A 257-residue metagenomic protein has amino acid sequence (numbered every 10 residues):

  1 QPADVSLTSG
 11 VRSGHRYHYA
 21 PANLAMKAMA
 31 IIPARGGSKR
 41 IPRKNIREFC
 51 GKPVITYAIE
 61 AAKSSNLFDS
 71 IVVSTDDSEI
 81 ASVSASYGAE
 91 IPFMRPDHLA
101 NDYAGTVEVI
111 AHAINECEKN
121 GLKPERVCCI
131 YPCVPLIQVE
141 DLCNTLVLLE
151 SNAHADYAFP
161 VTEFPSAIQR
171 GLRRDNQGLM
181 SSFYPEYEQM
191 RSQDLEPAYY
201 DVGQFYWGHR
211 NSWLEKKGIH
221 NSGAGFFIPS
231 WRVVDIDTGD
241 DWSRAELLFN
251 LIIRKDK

Functional and structural regions predicted by a protein language model:
P2: Cationic, low-complexity basic patches in intrinsically disordered or flexible, solvent-exposed regions
H15-A25: Short, Lys/Arg-enriched N-terminal segments with co-localized hydrophobic residues within the first ~10-30 amino acids
K27-S74: N-terminal glycine-rich phosphate-binding loop and ensuing alpha1 helix
L67-V72, D156, W231-V233: Short active-site oxyanion
E79-V127, I137, C143-V147: Short phosphate-binding loop-to-helix
E108, P135-F227: Conserved core of the sugar-phosphate nucleotidyltransferase
I130: Catalytic metal- and UDP-sugar-binding loop of GT-A-like glycosyltransferases, i.e., residues flanking the conserved
L214-F226, S230-V234, G239-S243, L247-R254: Catalytic donor-sugar/metal-binding loop of nucleotide-sugar-dependent glycosyltransferases
